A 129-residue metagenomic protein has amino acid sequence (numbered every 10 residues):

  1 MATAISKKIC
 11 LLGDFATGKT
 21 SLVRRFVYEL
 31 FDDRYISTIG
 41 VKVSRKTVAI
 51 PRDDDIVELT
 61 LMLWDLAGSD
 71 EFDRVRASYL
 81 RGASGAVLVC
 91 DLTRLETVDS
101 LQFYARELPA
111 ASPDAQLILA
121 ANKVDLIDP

Functional and structural regions predicted by a protein language model:
M1-P129: TRAFAC-class small GTPase G-domain
